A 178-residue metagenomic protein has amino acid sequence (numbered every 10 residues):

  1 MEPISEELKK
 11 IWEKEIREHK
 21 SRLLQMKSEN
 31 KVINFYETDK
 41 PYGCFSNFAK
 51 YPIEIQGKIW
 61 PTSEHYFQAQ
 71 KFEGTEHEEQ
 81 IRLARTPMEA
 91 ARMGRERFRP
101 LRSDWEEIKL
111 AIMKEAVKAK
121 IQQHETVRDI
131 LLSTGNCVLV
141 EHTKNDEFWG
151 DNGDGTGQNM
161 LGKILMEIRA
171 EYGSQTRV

Functional and structural regions predicted by a protein language model:
E2-V178: Charged, low-complexity intrinsically disordered segments
